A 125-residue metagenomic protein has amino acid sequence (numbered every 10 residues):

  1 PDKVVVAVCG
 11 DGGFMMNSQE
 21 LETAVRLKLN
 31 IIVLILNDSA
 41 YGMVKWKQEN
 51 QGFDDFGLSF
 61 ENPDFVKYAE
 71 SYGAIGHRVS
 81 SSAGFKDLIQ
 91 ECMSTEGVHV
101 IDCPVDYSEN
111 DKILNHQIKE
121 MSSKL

Functional and structural regions predicted by a protein language model:
P1-L125: Thiamine diphosphate
